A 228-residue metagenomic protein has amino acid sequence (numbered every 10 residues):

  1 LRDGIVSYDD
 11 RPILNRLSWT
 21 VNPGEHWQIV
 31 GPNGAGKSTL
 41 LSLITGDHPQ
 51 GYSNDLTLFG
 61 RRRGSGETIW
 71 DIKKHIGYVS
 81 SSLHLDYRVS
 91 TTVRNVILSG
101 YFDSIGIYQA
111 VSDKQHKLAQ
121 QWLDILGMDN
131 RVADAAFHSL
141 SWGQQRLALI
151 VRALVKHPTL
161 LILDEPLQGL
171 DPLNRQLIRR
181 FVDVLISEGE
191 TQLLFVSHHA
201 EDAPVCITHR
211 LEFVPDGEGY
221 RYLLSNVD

Functional and structural regions predicted by a protein language model:
V30-P32: The feature captures the beta-strand-to-loop junction immediately N-terminal to the Walker
T45-G46: Helix-to-loop junction immediately C-terminal to a conserved catalytic motif
D55-D71, A136: ABC ATPase NBD Q-loop/coupling interface
Y108-V111, A136-L140, Q144: Conserved ABC ATPase signature
H116, W122-H138: Conserved ABC nucleotide-binding domain
I150: Hydrophobic anchor residue at the start of the ABC signature
L161-E165: Catalytic Walker B motif of ABC-type/P-loop ATPase nucleotide-binding domains
